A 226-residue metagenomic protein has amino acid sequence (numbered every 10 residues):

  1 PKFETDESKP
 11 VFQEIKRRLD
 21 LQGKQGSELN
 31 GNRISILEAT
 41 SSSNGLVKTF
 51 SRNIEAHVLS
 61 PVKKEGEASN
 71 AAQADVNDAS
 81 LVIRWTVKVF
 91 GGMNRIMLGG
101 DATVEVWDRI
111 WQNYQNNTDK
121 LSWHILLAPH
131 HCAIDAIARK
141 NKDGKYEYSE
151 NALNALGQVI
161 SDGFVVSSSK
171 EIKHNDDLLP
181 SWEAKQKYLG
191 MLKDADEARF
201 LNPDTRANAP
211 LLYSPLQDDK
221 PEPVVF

Functional and structural regions predicted by a protein language model:
P1-E105, K170-F226: Flexible, acidic/histidine-containing loops and adjacent segments that form or flank the divalent-metal
E105-W111, Q115-R206: Long, structured stretches of catalytic cores involved in phosphate-ester chemistry, encompassing
